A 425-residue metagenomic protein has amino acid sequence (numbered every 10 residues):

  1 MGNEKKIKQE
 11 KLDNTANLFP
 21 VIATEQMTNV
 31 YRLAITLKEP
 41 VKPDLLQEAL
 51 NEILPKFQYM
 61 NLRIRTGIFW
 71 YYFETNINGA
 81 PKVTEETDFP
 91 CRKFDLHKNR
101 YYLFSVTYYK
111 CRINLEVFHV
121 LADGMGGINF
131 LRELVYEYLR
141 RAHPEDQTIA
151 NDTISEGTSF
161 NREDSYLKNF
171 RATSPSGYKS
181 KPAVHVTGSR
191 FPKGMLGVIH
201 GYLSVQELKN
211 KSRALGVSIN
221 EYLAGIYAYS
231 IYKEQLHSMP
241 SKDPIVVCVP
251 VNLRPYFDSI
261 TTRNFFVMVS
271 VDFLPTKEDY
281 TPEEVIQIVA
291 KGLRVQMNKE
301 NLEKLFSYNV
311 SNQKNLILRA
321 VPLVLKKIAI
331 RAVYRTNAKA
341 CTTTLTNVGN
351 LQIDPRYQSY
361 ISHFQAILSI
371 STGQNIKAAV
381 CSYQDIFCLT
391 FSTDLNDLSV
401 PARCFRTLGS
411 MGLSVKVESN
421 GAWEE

Functional and structural regions predicted by a protein language model:
M1-F69, N78-S105, H200, Y232-E425: Acyl-thioester-dependent acyl-group transfer interface
M1-N14, L121-N129, E133-N210, S410-E425: Non-catalytic, low-complexity flexible loops and terminal extensions
K98-R140, P144, I154-G157, E163 (+1 more regions): Histidine-centered acyl-transfer/condensation active-site motif and its immediate structural neighborhood
G216-V217: A short glycine-centered flexible hinge/capping loop motif at secondary-structure junctions
A228-Y229: Domain-scale recognition of functional cores that engage charged ligands
